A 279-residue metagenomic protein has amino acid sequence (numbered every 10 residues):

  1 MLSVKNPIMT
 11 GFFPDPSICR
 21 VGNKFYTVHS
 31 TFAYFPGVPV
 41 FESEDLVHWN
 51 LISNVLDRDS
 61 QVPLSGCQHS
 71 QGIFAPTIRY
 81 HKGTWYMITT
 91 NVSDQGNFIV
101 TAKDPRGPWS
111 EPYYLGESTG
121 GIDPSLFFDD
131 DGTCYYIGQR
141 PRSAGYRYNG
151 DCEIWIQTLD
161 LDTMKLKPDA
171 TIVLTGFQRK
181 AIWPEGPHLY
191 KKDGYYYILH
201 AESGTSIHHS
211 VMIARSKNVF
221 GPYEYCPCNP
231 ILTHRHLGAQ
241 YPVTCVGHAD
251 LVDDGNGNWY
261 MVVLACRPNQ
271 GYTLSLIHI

Functional and structural regions predicted by a protein language model:
M1-H278: Carbohydrate-active catalytic/glycan-binding domains of CAZyme proteins, especially the secreted or lumenal ectodomains
